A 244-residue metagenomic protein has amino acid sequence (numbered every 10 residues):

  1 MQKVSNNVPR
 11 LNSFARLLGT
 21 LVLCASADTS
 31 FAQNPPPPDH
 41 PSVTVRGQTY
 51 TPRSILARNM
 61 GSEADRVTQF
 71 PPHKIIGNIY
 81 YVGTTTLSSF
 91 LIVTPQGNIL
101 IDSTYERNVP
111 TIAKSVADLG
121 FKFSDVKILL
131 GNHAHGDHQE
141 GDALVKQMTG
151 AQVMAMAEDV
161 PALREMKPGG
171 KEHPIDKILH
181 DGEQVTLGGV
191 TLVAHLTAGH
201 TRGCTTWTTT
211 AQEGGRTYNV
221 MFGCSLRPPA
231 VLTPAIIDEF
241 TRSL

Functional and structural regions predicted by a protein language model:
Q2-L18: Bacterial N-terminal signal peptides that target proteins for export
A15-D28: Bacterial N-terminal signal peptides
Q33-F70: N-terminal pre-domain segments of enzymes
P37-P38, T44, I79, R107-P110 (+1 more regions): Active-site HxH/HxHxD metal-binding segment of metal-dependent hydrolases
V43, H73-I75, I92, G182-L187: Short acidic-hydrophobic surface loop/beta-edge motif
D65-L119, F123, W207-R227: Conserved beta-strand hairpin/beta-sheet module of binuclear metal-dependent hydrolase folds, prominently
N78, I92, D102, H133 (+4 more regions): Divalent metal-coordination and catalytic microenvironments
N98, T104-R107, P174-I175, Q184-T186 (+1 more regions): Metallo-beta-lactamase
